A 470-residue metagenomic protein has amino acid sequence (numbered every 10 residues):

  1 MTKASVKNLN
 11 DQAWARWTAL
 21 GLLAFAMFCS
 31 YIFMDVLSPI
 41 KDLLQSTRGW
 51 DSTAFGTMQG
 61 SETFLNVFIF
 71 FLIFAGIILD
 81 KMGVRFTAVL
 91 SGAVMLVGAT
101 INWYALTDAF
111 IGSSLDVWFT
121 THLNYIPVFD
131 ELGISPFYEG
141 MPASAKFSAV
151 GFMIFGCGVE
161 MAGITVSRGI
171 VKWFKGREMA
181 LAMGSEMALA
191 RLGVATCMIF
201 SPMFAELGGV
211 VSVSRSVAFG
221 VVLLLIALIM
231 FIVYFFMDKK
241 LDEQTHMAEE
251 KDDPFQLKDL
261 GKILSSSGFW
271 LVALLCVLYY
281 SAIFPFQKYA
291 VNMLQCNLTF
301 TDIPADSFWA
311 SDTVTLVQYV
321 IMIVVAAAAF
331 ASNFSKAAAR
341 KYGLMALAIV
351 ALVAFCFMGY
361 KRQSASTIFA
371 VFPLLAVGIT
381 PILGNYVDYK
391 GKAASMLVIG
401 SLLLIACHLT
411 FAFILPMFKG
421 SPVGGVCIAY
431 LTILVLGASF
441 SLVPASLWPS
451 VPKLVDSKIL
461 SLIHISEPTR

Functional and structural regions predicted by a protein language model:
L37-K41, S267-M322, A326-A327, A348-A370: Extracytoplasmic gate region of multi-pass secondary transporters
G60-I77, A370-L383: Central cavity-lining transmembrane alpha-helices of secondary-active solute carriers, predominantly the Major
A93-Y138, L403-P422: C-terminal ends and interior cores of transmembrane alpha-helices in multi-pass membrane transporters/permeases
A145, G151-A188: Cytoplasmic helix-loop-helix junction between adjacent transmembrane helices in 12-TM secondary transporters
E186-K239: Helix-loop-helix hairpin linking two adjacent transmembrane segments in secondary transporters
F235-D259: Flexible cytoplasmic inter-helical loops of multi-pass small-molecule transporters
L347-I349, G359, S364, P373 (+1 more regions): C-terminal transmembrane helical hairpin of 12-TM major facilitator-type secondary transporters
I463-T469: Residue-level detector of conserved catalytic or cofactor/ligand-binding positions in enzyme active sites
